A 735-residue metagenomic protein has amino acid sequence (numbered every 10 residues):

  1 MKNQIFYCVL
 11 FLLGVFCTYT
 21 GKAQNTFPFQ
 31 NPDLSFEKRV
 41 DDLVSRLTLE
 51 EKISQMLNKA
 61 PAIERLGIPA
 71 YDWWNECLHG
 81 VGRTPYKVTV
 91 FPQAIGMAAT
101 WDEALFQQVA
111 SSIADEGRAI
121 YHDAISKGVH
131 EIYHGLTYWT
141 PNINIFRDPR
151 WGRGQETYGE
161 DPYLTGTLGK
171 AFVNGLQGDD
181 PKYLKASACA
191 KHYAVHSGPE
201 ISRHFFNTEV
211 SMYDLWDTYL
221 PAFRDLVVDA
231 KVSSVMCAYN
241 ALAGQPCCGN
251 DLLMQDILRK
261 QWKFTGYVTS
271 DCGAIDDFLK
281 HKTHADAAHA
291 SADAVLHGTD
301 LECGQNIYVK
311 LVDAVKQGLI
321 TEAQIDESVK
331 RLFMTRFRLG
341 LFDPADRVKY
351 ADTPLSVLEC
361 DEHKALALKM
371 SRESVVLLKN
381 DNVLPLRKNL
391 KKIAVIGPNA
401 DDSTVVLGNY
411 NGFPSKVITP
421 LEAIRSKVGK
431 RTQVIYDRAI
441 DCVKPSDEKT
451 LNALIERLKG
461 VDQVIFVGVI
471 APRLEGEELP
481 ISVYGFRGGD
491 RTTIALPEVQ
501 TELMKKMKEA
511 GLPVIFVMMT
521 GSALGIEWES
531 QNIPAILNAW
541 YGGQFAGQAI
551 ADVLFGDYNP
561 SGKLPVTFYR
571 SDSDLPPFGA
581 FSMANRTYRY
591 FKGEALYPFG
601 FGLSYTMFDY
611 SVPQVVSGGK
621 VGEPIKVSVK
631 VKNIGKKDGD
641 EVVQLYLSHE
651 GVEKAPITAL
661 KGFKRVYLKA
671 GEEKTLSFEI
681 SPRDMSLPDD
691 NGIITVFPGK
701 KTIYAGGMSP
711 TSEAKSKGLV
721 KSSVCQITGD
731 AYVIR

Functional and structural regions predicted by a protein language model:
M1-T26: Bacterial Sec-dependent N-terminal signal peptides
Q24-P688, F697-S709, C725, V733-I734: Glycoside hydrolase catalytic-domain context in secreted enzymes
E713-R735: Short beta-strand elements
